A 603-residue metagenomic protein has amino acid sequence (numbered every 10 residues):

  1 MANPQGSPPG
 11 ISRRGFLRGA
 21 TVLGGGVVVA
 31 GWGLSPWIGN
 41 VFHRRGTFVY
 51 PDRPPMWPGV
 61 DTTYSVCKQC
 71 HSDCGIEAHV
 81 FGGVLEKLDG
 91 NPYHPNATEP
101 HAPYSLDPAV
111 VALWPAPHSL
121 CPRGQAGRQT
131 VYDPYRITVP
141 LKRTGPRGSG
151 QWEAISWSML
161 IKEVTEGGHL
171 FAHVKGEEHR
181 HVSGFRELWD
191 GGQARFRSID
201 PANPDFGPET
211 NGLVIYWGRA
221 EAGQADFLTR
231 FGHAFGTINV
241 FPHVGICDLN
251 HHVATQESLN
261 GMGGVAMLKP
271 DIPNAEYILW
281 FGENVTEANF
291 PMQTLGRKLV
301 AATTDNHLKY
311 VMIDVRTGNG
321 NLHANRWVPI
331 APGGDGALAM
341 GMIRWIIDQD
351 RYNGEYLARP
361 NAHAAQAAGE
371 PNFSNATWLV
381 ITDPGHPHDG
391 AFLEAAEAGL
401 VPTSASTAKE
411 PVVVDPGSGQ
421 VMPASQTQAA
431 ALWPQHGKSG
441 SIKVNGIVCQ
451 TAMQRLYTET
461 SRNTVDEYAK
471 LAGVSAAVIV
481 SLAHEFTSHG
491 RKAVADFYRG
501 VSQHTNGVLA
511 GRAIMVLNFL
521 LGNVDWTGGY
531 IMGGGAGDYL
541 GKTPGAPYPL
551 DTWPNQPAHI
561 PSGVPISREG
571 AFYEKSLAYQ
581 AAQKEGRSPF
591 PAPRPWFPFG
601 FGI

Functional and structural regions predicted by a protein language model:
A2-E355, R359-P434, S475, W553-W596 (+1 more regions): N-terminal export/assembly segments and adjacent metallocofactor-ligating motifs of anaerobic energy-metabolism
Q151, E178, V182-S183, K443-Q450 (+2 more regions): Conserved alpha/beta enzyme-core scaffolds, especially Rossmann-like or related mixed alpha/beta domains that build
E209, F235, T460, L482 (+1 more regions): A glycine-rich, hydrophobic/aromatic-adjacent loop/helix-cap motif
L213-E221, E467-V474, F497-T505, A536-Y539: Conserved short loop/turn motifs at secondary-structure junctions
L228, V465, I514: Generic structural marker for isolated residues within well-ordered, non-membrane alpha-helices of soluble domains
M262-A266, H436-Q454: Active-site-adjacent structural elements in folded domains
D271-F281, L456-A472: Conserved thiamine diphosphate
Y468, I479-L482: Structured secondary-structure scaffolds
